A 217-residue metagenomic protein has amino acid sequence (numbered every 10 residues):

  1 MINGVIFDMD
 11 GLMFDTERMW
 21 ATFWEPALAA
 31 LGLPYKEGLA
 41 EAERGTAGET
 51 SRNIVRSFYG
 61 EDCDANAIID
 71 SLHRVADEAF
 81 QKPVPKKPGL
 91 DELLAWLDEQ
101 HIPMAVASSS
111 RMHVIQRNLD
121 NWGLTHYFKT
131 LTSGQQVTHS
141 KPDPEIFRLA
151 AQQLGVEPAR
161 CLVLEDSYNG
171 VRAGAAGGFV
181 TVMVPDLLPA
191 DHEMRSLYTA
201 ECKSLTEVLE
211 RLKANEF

Functional and structural regions predicted by a protein language model:
M1-N3, A95-D98, R111-F217: Asp-based, Mg2+/Mn2+-dependent phosphohydrolase catalytic module
I2-Q100, H113: N-terminal helical cap/lid subdomain that shapes the substrate entry/recognition surface in HAD-like hydrolases
D8, L12, S108, D166: Conserved G/P- and acidic residue-centered "switch" motifs that form tight phosphate/ATP-binding loops in soluble
G11-L12, G38-L39, F80-Q81, V106 (+3 more regions): Short, contiguous strand/loop micro-motifs
M13, R44, M104, H139 (+1 more regions): Conserved SAM-binding loop
R18, S108, R117: Conserved catalytic-core motifs of eukaryotic protein kinase domains, centered on the activation segment
P34, P103, V180: Residue-level detector of anion-binding/catalytic polar loops
A105-V106, M183: Hydrophobic beta-strand core positions in alpha/beta domains
